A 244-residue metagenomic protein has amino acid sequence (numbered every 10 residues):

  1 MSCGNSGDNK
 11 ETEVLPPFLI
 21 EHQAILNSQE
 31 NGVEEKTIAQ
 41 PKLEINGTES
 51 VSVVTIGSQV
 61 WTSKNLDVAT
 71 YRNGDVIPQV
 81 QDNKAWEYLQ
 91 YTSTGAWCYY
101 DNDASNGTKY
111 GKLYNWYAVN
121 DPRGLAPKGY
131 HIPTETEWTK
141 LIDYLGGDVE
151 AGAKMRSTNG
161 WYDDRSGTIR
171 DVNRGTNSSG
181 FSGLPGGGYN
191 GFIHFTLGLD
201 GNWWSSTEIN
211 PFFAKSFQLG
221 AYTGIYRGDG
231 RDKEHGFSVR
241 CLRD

Functional and structural regions predicted by a protein language model:
M1-S2: C-terminal motif of bacterial Sec signal peptides marking the signal peptidase cleavage site
N5: Short, conserved catalytic or interaction motifs in soluble domains
D8-D244: Conserved positions within compact, well-structured domain cores
